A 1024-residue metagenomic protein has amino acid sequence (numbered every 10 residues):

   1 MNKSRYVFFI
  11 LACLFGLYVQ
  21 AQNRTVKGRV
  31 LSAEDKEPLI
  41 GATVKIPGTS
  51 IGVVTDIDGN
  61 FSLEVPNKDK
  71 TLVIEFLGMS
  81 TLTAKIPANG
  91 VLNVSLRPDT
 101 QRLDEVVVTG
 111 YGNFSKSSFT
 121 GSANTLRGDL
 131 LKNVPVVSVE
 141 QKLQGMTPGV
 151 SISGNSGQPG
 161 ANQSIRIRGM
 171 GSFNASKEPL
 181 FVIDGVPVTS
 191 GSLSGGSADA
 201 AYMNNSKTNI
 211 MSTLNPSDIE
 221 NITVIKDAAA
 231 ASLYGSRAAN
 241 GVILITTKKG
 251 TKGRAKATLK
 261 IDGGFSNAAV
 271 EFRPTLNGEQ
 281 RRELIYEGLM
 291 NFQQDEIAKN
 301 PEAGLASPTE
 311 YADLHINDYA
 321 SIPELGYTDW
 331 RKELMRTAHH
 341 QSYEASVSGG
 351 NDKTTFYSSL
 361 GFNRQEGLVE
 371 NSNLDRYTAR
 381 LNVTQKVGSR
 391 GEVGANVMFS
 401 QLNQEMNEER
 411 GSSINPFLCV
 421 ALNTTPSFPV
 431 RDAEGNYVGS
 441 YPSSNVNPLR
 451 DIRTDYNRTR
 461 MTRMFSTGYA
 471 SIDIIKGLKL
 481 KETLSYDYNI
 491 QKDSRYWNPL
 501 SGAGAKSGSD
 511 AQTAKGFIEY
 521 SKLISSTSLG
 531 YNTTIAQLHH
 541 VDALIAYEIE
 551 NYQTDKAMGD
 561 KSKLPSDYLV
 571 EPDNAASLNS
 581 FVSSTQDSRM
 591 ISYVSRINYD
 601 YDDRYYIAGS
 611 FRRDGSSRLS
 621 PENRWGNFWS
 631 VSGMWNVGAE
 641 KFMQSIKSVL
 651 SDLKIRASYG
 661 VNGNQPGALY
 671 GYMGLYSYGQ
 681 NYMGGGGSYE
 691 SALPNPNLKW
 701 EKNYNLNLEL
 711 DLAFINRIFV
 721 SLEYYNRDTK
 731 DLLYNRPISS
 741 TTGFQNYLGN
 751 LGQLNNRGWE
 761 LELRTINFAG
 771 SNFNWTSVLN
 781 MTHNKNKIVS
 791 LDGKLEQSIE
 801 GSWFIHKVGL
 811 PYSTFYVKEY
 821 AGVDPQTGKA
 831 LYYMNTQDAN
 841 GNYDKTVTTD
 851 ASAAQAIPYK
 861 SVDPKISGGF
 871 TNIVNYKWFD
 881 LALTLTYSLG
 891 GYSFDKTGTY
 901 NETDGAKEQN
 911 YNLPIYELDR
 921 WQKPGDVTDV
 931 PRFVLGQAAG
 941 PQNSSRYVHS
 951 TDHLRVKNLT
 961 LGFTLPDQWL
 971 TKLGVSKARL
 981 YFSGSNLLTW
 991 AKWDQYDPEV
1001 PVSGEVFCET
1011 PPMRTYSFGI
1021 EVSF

Functional and structural regions predicted by a protein language model:
N2-L11, F15-R380, R390-G394, M398 (+8 more regions): Short, small/polar-rich motifs associated with maturation and membrane association, primarily at protein termini
T71, S151, E220, R254-T258 (+24 more regions): Membrane-spanning beta-strand positions in outer-membrane beta-barrel proteins
K177-E178, I183, T189, S194 (+11 more regions): Surface-exposed loop/interface segments of Gram-negative outer-membrane beta-barrel transport/assembly proteins
T247-K249, G349-N351, F362, Q385-K386 (+16 more regions): Residue-level signature of outer-membrane beta-barrel architecture
I261, L360-E366, I607-S616, N767: Transmembrane beta-strand segments that form the barrel wall of outer-membrane beta-barrel proteins
V631, A657, L761, L779 (+4 more regions): Hydrophobic, well-ordered secondary-structure elements that form the walls of internal hydrophobic environments
V631-M634, E760-L763, F963, P1012-F1024: Outer-membrane beta-barrel "beta-signal"
V862-D895: Glycine-rich, aromatic-lined ligand/substrate-binding cores of catalytic and carbohydrate-binding domains
